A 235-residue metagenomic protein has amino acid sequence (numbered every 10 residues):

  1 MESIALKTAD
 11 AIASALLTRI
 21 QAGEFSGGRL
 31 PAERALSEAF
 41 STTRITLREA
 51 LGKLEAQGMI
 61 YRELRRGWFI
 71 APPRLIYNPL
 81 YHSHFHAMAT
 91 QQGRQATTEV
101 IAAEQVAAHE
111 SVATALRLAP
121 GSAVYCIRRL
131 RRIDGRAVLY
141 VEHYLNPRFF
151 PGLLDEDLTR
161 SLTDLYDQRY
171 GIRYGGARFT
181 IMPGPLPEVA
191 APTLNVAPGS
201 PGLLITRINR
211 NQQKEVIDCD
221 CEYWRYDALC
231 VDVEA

Functional and structural regions predicted by a protein language model:
M1-R44, E49: Extreme N-terminal segment that seeds HTH/winged-HTH DNA-binding domains in transcriptional regulators
K7-A9, A32, F69-H82: Short, cationic-aromatic polyanion-contact patches
L16, H84-F85, L162: Hydrophobic alpha-helical segments typical of transmembrane helices and their membrane-interface/capping positions
R29, A56-R65, A71: Beta-hairpin "wing" of winged helix-turn-helix
R44, R48, R62, R129-R131 (+1 more regions): Short, cationic motifs built from Arg/Lys/His that form the positively charged side of catalytic pockets
G52-E55, Y61-R62, N78-R94: Extended, compositionally biased flexible segments
A96-A235: C-terminal all-alpha effector/ligand-binding and dimerization domain of prokaryotic HTH-type transcriptional repressors
